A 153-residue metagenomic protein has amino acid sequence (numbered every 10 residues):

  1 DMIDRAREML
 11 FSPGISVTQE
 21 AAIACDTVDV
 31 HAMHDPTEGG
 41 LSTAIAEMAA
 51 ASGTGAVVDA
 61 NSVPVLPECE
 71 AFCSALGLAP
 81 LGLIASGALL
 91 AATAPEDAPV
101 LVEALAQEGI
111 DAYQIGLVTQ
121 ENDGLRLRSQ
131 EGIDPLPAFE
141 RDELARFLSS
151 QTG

Functional and structural regions predicted by a protein language model:
D1-S12, S150-G153: Phosphate/diphosphate-binding glycine-rich loops and adjacent basic-rich segments that engage nucleotide
E8-A85: Active-site-proximal betaalpha loop/short-helix elements that scaffold phosphoryl/nucleotidyl transfer chemistry
E20, V100-L105: Hydrophobic side chains in well-ordered alpha-helices
L41-S42, P67-E68, P99-V102, E121-L127: Short active-site-adjacent structural elements
S86-A92: A short beta-alpha structural unit
T93-A98: Helix N-cap motif at beta-to-alpha junctions
A106-G153: Acidic, Ser/Thr/Pro-rich beta/coil linker or hinge segments at domain junctions
